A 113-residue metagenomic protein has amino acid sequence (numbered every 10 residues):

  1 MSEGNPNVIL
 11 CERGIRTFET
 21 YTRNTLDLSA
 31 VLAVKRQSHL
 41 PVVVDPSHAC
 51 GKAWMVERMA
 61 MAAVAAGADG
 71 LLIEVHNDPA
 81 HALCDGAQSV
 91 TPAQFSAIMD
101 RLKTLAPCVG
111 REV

Functional and structural regions predicted by a protein language model:
M1-V75: Catalytic alpha/beta core domains of metabolic enzymes, predominantly
R23-T25, E57-R58, G86, L105 (+1 more regions): Surface-exposed beta-strand edges and their flanking turn/coil or helix-capping segments
L32, R111-E112: Conserved, charge-rich beta-strand/loop surface module that forms ligand/interface-binding patches within domains
N77-R111: C-terminal helical cap(s) of enzyme catalytic domains, especially alpha/beta-barrels
